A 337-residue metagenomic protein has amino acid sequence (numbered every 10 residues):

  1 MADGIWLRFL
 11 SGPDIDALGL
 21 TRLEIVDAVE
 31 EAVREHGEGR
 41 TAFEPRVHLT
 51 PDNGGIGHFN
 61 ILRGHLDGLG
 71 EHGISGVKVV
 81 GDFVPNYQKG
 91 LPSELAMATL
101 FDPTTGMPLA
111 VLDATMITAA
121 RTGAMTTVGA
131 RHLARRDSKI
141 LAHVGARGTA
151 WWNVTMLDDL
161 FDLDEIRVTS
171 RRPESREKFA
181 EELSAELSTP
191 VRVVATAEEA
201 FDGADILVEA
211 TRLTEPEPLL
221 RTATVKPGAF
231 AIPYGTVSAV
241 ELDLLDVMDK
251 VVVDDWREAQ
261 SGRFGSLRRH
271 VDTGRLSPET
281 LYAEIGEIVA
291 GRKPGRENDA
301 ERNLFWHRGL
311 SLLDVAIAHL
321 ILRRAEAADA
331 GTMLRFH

Functional and structural regions predicted by a protein language model:
M1-A119, T127, D137, A283 (+2 more regions): N-terminal ligand-binding/catalytic initiation module
A2, D14-G19, L242-H337: Adenosine-phosphate binding glycine-rich loop
F83, M107, A150, T214-E215 (+3 more regions): Glycine-rich nucleotide phosphate-binding loop and flanking beta-alpha elements of Rossmann-like dinucleotide-binding
R121-A142, G148-D159: Short internal alpha-helix immediately C-terminal to a glycine-rich phosphate-binding loop in Rossmann-like
D137-K139, D164, R302: Nucleotide donor/acceptor-binding cores
D159-E186: NAD(P)-binding Rossmann-fold cofactor-contacting core
S188-D272: Rossmann-like adenosine-cofactor binding region
